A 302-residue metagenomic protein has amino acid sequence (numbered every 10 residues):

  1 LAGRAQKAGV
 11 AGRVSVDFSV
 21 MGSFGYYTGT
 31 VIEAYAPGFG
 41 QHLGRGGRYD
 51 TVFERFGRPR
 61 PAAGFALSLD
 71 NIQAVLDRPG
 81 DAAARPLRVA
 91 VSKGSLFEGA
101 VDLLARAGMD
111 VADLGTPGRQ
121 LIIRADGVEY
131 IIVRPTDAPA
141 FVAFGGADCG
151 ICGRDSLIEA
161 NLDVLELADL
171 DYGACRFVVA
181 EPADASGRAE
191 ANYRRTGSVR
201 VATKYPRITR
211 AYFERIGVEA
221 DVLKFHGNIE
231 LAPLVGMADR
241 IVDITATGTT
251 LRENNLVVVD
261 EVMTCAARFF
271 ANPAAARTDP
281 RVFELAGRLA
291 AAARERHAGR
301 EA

Functional and structural regions predicted by a protein language model:
L1-A83: Positively charged, Gly/Ser-enriched RNA/tRNA-binding surfaces
A84-A302: Domain-level signature for soluble enzymes in the chorismate/prephenate branch of the shikimate pathway
